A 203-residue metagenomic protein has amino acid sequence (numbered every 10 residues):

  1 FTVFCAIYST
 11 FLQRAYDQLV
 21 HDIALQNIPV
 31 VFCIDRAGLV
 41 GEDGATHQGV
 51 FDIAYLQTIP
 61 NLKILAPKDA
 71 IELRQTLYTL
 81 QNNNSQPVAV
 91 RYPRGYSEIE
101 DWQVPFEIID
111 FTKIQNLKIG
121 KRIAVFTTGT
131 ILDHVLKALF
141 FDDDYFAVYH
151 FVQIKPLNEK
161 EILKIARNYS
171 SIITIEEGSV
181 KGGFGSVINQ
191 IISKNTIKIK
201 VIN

Functional and structural regions predicted by a protein language model:
F1-S9, V30-F32: A short, small-residue-rich loop immediately preceding and capping a beta-strand
V3-I7, K63-A66, A147-H150, T174: Short catalytic-loop micro-motif centered on adjacent basic/acidic residues
I7, I34-R36, K68: Glycine-rich, histidine-containing beta strand-loop boundary motifs that form or position
L12-Q13, L25-V31, L39-G49, I53 (+1 more regions): Thiamine diphosphate
D22, E42-I59, A66, A70-Q81: Internal gly/pro-rich beta-alpha loop/helix module that stabilizes soluble enzyme cofactors or their anionic handles
I59-P60, I192: A broad structural signal for alpha-helix termini and local helix breaks/kinks
